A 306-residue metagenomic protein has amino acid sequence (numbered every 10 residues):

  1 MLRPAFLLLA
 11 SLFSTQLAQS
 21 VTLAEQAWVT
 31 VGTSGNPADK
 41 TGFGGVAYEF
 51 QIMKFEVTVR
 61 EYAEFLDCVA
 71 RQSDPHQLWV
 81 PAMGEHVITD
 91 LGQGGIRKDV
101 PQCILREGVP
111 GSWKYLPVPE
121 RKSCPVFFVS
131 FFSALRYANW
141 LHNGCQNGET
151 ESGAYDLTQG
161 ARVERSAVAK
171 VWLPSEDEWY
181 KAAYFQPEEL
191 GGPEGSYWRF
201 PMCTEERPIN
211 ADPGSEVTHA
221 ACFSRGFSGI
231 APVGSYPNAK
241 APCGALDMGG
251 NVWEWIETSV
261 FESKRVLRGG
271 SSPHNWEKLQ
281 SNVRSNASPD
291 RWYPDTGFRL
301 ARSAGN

Functional and structural regions predicted by a protein language model:
P4-T15: Bacterial N-terminal signal peptides
S20, G44, S235-A241, V260-N306: Disulfide-stabilized, aromatic/cysteine-rich ligand-recognition loop
V21-K40, R162-E164, V168-V171: GGW-centered surface loops in extracellular recognition modules
V31, N36, I52, Y62 (+7 more regions): Bulky hydrophobic/aromatic "packing anchor" residues in well-ordered structure
P37-M53, A211-F223, G244-L246, E277-W292: Short, polar loop/linker segments at the starts of domains and inter-domain junctions
G44-G45, Q51-A211, V260-F261: Active-site microenvironments of metalloenzymes and redox enzymes
A161-V168, P213-G249, S285-S288: Short, well-ordered junction/capping motifs at the entry into regular secondary structure
G249-S259: Active-site-proximal beta-strands of protease catalytic cores
